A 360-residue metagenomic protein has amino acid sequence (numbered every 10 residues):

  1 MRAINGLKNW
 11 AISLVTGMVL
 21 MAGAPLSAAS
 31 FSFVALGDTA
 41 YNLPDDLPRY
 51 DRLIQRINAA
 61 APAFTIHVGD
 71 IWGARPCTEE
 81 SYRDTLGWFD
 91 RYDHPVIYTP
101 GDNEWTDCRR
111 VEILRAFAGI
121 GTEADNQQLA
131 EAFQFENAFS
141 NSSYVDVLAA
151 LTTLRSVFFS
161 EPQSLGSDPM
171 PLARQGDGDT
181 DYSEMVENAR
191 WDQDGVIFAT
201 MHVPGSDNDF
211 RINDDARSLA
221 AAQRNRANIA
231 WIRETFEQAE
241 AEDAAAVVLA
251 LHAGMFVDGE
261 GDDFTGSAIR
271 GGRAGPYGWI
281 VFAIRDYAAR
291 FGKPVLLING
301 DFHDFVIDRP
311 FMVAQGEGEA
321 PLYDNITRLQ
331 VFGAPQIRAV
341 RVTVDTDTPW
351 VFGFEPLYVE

Functional and structural regions predicted by a protein language model:
R2-L14: Bacterial N-terminal signal peptides that target proteins for export
I12-G23: Bacterial N-terminal signal peptides
S27-D84, W88, A244: N-terminal active-site segment of His-dependent metallophosphoesterases
D38, T65, D70, G101 (+4 more regions): Divalent metal-coordination and catalytic microenvironments
N42-P44, G73-R75, N103-R109, D207-R211 (+2 more regions): Active-site environment of divalent metal-dependent phosphoester hydrolases
Q55-F64, D192, A199, D215-F311: His/acidic metal-ligating clusters that form di-metal
E80-A227, W231, M312-T343: Extended active-site neighborhood of metal-dependent phosphoesterases/phosphodiesterases
V340-E360: A short C-terminal boundary segment appended to hydrolase-like catalytic domains
